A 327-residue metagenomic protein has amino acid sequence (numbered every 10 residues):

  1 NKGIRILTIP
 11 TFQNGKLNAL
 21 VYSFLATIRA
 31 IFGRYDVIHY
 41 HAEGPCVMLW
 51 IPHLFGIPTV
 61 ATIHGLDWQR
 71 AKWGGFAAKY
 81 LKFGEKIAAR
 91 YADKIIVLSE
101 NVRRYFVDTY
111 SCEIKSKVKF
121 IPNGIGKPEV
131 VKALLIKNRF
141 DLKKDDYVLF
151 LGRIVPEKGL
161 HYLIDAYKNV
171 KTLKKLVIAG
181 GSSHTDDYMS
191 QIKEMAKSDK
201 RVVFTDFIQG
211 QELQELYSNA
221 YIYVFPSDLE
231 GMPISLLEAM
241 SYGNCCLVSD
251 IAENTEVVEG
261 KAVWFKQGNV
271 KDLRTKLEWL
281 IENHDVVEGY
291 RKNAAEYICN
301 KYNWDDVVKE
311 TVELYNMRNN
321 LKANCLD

Functional and structural regions predicted by a protein language model:
I28-I31, L54, A78-I95: Membrane-proximal helix-turn-helix segments that form the acceptor-binding/catalytic region of lipid-linked
A89-V118, P122-K127: A short, active-site helix/loop in glycosyltransferases that binds the activated sugar's phosphate group
D146, F150, V155-N169, S190: A conserved mid-protein helix/loop that constitutes part of the nucleotide-sugar donor-binding site
M189-Q211: Nucleotide-activated donor-binding/catalytic signature segment of Leloir-type glycosyltransferases, i.e., the conserved
F207-I208, E215-A220: Short alpha-helical donor nucleotide-sugar binding micro-motif in glycosyltransferases
D228: Aromatic "clamp/platform" in nucleotide-sugar-dependent glycosyltransferases that forms part of the donor/acceptor
C245-V248: Short hydrophobic beta-strand element within catalytic cores of glycosyltransferases and related nucleotide-activated
V263-K271, W279-D285: Conserved acidic donor-binding segment of nucleotide-sugar-dependent glycosyltransferases
